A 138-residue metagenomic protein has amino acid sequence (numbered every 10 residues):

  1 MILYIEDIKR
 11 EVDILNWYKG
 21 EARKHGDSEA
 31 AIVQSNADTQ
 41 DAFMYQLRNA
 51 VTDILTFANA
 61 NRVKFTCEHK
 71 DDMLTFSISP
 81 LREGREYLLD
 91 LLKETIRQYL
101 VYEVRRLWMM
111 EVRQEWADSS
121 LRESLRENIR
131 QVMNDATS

Functional and structural regions predicted by a protein language model:
M1-R85, L89, E123-S138: Conserved short "hinge" loops at termini or chain/domain junctions
I54, L107-V112: Generic structural signal for hydrophobic core residues of well-folded globular domains
T95-E103, L107: Elongated alpha-helical scaffolds
V112-R122: Short conserved catalytic/interaction loops centered on acidic-Pro-aromatic/His motifs
